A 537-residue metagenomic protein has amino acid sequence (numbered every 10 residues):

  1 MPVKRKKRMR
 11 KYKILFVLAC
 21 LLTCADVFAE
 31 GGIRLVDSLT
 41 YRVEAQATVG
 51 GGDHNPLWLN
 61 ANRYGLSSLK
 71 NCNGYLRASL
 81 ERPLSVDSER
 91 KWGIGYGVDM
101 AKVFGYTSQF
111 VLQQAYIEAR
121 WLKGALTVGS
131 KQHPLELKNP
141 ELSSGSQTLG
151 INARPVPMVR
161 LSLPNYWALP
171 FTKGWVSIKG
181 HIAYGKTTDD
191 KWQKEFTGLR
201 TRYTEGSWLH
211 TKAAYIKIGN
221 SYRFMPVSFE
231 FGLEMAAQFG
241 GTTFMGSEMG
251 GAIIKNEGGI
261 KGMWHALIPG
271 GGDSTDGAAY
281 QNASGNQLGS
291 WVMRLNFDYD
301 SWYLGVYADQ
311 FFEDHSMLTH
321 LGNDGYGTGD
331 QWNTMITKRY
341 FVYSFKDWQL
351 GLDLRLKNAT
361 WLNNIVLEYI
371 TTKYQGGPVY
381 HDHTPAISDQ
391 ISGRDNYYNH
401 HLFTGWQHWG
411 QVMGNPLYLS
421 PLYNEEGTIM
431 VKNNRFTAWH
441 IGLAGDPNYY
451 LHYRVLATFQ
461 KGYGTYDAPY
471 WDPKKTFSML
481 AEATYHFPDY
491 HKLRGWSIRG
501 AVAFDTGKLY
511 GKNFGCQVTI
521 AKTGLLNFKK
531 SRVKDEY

Functional and structural regions predicted by a protein language model:
M1-R34, G524, Y537: Bacterial Sec-dependent N-terminal signal peptides
E30-L76, V86-V98, I178-Y184, I498: Transmembrane beta-strand segments of Gram-negative outer membrane beta-barrel proteins
E30-T40, R82-G95, T107, R120-G124 (+7 more regions): Short loop/turn motifs that connect adjacent beta-strands in outer-membrane beta-barrel proteins
A45-D53, R82-L84, V98-F104, W121-K123 (+11 more regions): Transmembrane beta-strands of outer-membrane beta-barrel pores
G95-D190, I216-F239: Outer membrane beta-barrel
M158, K512-Y537: Outer-membrane beta-barrel "beta-signal"
P164-H381, A386, W439-I441, A457-T465 (+4 more regions): Signature for the C-terminal beta-barrel architecture of outer-membrane proteins
T372-T465: C-terminal structural cap/anchor segments
